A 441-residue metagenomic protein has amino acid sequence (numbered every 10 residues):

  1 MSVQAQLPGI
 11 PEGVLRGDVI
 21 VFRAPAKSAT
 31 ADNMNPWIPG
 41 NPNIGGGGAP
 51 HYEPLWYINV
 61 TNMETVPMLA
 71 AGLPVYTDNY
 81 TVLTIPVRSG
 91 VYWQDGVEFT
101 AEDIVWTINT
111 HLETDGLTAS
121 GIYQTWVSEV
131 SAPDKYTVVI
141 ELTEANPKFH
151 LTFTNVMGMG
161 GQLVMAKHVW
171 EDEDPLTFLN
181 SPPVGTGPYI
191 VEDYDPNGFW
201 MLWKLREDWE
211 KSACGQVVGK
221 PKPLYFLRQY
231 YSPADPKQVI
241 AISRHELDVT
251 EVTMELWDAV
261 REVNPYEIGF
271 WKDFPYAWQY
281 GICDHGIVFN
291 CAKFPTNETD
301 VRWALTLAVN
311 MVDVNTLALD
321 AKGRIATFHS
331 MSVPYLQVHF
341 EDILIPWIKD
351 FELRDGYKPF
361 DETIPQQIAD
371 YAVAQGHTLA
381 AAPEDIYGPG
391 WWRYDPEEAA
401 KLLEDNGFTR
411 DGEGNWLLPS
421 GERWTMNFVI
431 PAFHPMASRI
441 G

Functional and structural regions predicted by a protein language model:
L7, R23-G46, M68-G72, V97-E98 (+3 more regions): A structural "hinge/loop" feature
G13-V14, P86, S120-W170, P188-I190 (+2 more regions): Surface-exposed binding/hinge segments that line and control ligand-binding clefts or catalytic entry sites
I20-D78, N109, V184-T186: N-terminal lobe/hinge region of extracytoplasmic solute-binding protein
N41, Y52, Y57-T61, V156-P221 (+4 more regions): Gly/Pro-rich hinge or "lid" segments in bacterial periplasmic/extracellular proteins
N59, K204-E207, Y230-P233, Q279-R302 (+2 more regions): A bilobed periplasmic-binding-protein/Venus flytrap-type ligand-binding module shared by bacterial periplasmic
G72-L117, P133, V139-E141, Q238-A241 (+2 more regions): Aromatic- and charge-enriched surface segment that lines or borders ligand/interaction sites
R88, T177, W209-V263, W303 (+3 more regions): Ligand-site clamp/hinge motif
K204, N297-G441: Append "and occasionally in soluble cytosolic enzymes with long acidic Gly/Pro-rich linkers
